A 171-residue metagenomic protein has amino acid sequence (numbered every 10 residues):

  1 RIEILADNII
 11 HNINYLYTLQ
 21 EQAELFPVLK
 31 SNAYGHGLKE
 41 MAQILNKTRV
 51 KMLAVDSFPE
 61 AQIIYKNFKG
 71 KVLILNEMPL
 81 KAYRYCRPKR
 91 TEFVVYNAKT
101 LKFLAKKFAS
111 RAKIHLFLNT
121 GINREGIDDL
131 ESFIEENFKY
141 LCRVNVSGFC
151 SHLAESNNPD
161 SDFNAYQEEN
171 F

Functional and structural regions predicted by a protein language model:
R1-I4, N8, A23-N170: Active-site-proximal beta-alpha core segment in soluble small-molecule metabolic enzymes
I13-A23: Glycine-rich phosphate/diphosphate-binding loops that line cofactor/substrate pockets in enzymes
